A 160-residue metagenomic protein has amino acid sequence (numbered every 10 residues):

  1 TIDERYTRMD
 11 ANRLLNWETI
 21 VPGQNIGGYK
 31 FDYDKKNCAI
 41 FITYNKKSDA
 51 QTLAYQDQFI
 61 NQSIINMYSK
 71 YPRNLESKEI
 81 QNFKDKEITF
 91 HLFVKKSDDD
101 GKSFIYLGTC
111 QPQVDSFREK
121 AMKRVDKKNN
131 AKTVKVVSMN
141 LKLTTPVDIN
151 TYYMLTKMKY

Functional and structural regions predicted by a protein language model:
I2-F104: Acidic, glycine-rich low-complexity segments with interspersed aromatic residues
D99-Y160: Compact mixed alphabeta submodule
